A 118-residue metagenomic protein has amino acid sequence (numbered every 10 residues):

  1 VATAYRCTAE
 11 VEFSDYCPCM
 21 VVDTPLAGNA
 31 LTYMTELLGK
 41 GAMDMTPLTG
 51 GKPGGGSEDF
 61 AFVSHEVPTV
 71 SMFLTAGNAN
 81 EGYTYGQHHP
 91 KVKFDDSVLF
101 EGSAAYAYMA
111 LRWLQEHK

Functional and structural regions predicted by a protein language model:
V1-K118: Metal-dependent amide/peptide-bond hydrolase catalytic core, centered on the "pita-bread" metallohydrolase fold
